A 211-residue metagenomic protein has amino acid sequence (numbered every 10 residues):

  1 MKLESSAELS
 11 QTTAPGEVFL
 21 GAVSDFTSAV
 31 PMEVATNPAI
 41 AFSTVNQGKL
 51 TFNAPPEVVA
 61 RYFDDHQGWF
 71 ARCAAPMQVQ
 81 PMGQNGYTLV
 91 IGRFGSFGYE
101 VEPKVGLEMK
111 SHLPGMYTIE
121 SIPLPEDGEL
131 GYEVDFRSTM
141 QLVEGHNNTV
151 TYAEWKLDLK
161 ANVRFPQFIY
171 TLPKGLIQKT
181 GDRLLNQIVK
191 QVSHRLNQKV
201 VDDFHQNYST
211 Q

Functional and structural regions predicted by a protein language model:
K2-E100, G106: Hydrophobic ligand-binding cavity/cleft-lining segments
K2-E4, E100-Y152: Hydrophobic-ligand binding "helix-grip"
P31, T36, P114-T118, N147-T149 (+4 more regions): N-terminal plastid-targeting presequences
T51-P55, G92-F94, K110-H112, Q141-V143 (+1 more regions): Solvent-exposed residues in well-ordered beta-strands and their adjoining turns, especially edge/terminal strands
R61-G68, A75, H112, K190 (+2 more regions): Short, intrinsically disordered, mixed-charge
G86-F94, E120-L124, L159-K160: Generic short beta-strand segments
G128-D182: Beta-strand/loop substructures that line and gate deep hydrophobic ligand-binding cavities in soluble
Y170-Q211: A conserved amphipathic terminal alpha-helix motif
